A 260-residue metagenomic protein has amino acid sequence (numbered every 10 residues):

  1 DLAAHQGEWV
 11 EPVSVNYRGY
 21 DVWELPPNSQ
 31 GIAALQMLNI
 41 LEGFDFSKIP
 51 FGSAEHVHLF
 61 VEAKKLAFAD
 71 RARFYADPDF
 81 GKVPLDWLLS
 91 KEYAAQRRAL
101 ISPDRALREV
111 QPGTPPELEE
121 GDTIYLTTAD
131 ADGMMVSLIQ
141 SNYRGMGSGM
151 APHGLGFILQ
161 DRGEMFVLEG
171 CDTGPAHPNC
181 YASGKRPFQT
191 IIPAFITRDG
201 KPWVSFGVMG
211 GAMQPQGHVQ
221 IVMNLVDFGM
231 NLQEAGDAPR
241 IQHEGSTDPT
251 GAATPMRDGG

Functional and structural regions predicted by a protein language model:
D1-P27: Long, well-ordered, tryptophan-enriched scaffold segments
W9, E120-T123, Q189-I191: Short, small/polar residue-rich loop motifs at catalytic or cofactor-binding pockets
W23-G31, I124-T127, I139-M150, V208-P215: Glycine-rich phosphate/pyrophosphate-binding beta-alpha loops
N39, V208-Q233: Alpha-helical support elements that line or immediately flank enzyme active sites and cofactor-binding pockets
G43-N142, A151-L155, R162-G163, G170-C171: Internal maturation/activation junctions in enzymes
D132, G184-K185, H218, D227-G260: Extended C-terminal subregions enriched in glycine
M134-V204, F228, L232-Q233: Active-site rim segments in enzyme catalytic domains, especially the processed small/beta chain of N-terminal
